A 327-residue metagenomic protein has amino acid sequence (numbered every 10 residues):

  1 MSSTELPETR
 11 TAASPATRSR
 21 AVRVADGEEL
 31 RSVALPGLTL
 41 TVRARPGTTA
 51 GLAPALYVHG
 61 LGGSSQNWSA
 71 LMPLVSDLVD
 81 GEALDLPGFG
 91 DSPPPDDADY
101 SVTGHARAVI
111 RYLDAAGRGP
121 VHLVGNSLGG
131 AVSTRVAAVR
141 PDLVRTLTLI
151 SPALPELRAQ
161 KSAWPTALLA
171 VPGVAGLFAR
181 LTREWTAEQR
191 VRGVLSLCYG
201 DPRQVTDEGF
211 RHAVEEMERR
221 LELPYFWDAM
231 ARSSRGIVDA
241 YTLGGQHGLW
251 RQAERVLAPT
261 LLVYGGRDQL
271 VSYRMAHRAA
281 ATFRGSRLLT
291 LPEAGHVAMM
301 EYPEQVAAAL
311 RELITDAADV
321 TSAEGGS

Functional and structural regions predicted by a protein language model:
M1-A55, S76-D80, R107, R118-G119 (+2 more regions): Alpha/beta-hydrolase fold catalytic core
L38, A44-P93, M300: Conserved HGGG/HGGXW glycine-rich cap/lid loop of the alpha/beta-hydrolase fold
T103-V121: Conserved acidic catalytic loop of the alpha/beta-hydrolase fold
A138, T146-E184: Flexible "cap/lid" loop of the alpha/beta hydrolase fold
E184-Q252: Conserved alpha/beta-hydrolase catalytic His-Asp/Glu region
L243-G244, R267-V271: Acidic catalytic loop of the alpha/beta-hydrolase fold
V256, L262-Y264: Short beta-strand/loop motif that positions the catalytic acidic residue of the alpha/beta-hydrolase fold
T282-S327: Catalytic active-site module of serine/aspartate enzymes centered on a nucleophile-bearing elbow/loop
